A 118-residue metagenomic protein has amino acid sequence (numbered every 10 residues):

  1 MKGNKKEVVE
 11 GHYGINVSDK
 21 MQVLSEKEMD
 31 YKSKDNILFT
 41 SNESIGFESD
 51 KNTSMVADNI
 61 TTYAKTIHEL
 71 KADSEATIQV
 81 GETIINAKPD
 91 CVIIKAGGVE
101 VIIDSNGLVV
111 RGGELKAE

Functional and structural regions predicted by a protein language model:
M1-E118: Right-handed beta-helix
